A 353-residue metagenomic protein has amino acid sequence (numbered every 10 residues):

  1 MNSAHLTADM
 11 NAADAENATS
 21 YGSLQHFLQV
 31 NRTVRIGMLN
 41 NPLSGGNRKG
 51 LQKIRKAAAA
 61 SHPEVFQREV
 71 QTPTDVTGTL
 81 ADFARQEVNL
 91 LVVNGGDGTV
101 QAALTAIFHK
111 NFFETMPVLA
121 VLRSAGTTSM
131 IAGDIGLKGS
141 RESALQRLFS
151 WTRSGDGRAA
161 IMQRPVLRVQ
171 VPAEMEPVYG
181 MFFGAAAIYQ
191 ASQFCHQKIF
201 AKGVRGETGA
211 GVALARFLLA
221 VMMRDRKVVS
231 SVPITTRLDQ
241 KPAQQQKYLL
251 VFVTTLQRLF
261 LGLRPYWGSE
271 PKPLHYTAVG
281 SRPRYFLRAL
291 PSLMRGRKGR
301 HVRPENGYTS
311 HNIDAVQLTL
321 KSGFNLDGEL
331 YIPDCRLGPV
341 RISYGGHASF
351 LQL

Functional and structural regions predicted by a protein language model:
M1-N94, Q101-K110, E142-Q146, R153: ATP/NTP phosphate-donor binding region
N2-L28, M38, L238-Q245, L261-L353: ATP/nucleoside-binding phosphotransfer catalytic cores, i.e., glycine-rich phosphate-binding loops
T33, M162, E174-E176, K227-S231 (+4 more regions): Short gly/pro-enriched beta-turn/loop segments at secondary-structure junctions
N40-L43, A125, S281: Cofactor-binding loop segments of dinucleotide-utilizing enzymes, especially the Rossmann-like FAD- and NAD(P)+-binding
R48, F113-A243: Catalytic core of DAGKc-family lipid kinases
G50-Q52, L104-I107, G133-D134, R264-P265 (+1 more regions): Short amphipathic alpha-helical segments
G184, I188, L250-P265, F324-N325: Glycine-rich phosphate/pyrophosphate-binding beta-alpha loops
